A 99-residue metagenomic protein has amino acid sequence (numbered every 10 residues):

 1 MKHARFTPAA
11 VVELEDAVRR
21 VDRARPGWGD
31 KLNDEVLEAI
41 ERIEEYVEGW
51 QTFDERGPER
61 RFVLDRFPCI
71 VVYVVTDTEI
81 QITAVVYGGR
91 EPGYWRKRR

Functional and structural regions predicted by a protein language model:
M1-E35: Arg/Lys-rich, positively charged N-terminal/basic patches that mediate binding to nucleic acids
R19, P26, E41, E45-E48 (+2 more regions): Generic structural signal for secondary-structure transition and capping sites
D30-K31, Q51-F53, Y94: Short, hydrophobic secondary-structure boundary micro-motifs
E38, E45-E79: Basic/aromatic recognition patch in beta-strand/loop cores that engages polyanionic ligands
F67-I70, V74-R99: Enriched for short, Lys/Arg-rich terminal
